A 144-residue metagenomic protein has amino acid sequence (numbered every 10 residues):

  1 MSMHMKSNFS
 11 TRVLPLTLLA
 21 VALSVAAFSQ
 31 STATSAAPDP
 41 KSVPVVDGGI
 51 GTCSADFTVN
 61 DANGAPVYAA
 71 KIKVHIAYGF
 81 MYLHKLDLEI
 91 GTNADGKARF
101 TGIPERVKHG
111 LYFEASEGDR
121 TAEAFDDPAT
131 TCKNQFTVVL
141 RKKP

Functional and structural regions predicted by a protein language model:
M1-T11: N-terminal secretory signal peptides that target proteins for export/translocation
P15-A26: Bacterial N-terminal signal peptides
Q30-S54, T58-A65, L83, K133-P144: Beta-strand-rich domain onsets/edges
N63-F80: Short, ordered, surface-exposed loop/turn motifs in non-cytosolic proteins
F80-R99: Short, acidic Ser/Thr/Gly-rich low-complexity loop/linker segments typical of extracellular and cell-surface proteins
I103-E105: Hydrophobic loop/turn residues within beta-sheet-rich immunoglobulin-like superfamily modules
V107-G118: A short, solvent-exposed beta-strand micro-motif common in secreted/extracellular proteins
R120-A129: Edge beta-strands of extracellular beta-sandwich domains
